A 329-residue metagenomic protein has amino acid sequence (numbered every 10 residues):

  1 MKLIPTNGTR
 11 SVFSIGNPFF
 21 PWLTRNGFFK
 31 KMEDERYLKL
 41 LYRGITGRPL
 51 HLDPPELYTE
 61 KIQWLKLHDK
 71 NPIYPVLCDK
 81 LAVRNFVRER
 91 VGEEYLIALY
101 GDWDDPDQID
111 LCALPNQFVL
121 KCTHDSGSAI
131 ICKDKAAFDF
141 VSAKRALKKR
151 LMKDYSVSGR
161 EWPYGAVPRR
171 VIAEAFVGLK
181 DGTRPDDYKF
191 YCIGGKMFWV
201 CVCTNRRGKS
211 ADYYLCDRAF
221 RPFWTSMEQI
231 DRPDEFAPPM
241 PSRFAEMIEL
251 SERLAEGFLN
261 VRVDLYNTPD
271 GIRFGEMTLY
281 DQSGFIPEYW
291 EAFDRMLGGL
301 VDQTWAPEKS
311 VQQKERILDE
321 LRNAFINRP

Functional and structural regions predicted by a protein language model:
M1-D69, Q312-P329: Membrane-proximal basic amphipathic "stem/tether" segments
F28, L114, V141-I230: Phosphate-binding site of ATP-dependent enzymes
P54-A136, F140-S142, K148-W162, R170: A conserved helix-loop-beta module that forms one wall/lid of the active-site cleft in ATP-utilizing catalytic domains
I62-W64, A98-D104, Q117, G127 (+6 more regions): Catalytic phosphate/metal-binding cores of nucleic-acid and nucleotide-processing enzymes, i.e., regions that mediate
R84, D107-D110, S126-I131, D139-F140 (+5 more regions): Short catalytic/ligand-binding loop motif for oxyanion handling, primarily in non-cytosolic enzymes, centered on
W103, H124, A175-V177, C192-G194 (+1 more regions): Short, flexible loop/turn elements at secondary-structure junctions
A166-R170, Y214-I272: A long amphipathic alpha-helix within ATP-dependent nucleotide-binding catalytic cores
N267-P329: C-terminal active-site "lid" helix and adjoining low-complexity regulatory extension at the edge of ATP-using catalytic
